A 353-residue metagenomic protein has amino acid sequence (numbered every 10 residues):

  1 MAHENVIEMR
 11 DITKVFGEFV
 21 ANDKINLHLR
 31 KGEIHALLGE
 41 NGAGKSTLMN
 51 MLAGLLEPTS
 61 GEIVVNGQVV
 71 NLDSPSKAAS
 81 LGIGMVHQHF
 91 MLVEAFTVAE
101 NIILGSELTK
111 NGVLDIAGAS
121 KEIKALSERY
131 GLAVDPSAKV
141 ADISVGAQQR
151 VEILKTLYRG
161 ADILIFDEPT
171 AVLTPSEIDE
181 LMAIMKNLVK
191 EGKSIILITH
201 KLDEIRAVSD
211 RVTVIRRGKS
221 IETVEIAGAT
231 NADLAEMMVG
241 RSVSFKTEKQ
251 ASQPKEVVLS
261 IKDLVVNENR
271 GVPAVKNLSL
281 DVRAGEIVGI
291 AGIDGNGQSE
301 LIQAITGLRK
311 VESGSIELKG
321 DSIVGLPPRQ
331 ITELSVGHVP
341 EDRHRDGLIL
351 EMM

Functional and structural regions predicted by a protein language model:
A2-M353: Glycine-rich phosphate-binding loops of nucleotide-dependent enzymes
